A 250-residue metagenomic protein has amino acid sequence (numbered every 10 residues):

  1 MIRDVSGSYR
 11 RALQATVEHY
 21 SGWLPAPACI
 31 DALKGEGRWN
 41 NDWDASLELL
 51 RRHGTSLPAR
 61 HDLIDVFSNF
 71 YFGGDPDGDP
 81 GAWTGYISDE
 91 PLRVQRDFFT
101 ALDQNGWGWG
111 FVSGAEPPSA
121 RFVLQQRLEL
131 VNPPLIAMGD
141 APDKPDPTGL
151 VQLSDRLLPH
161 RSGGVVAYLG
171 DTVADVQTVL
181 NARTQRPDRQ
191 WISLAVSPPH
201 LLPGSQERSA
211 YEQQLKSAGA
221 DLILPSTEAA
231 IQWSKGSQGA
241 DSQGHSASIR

Functional and structural regions predicted by a protein language model:
M1-D31, D44: Active-site neighborhood of HAD-like aspartate-dependent phosphohydrolases
Q14-Y20, W43-P58, L153: Helix-loop "lid/cap" segments that line or gate small-molecule binding pockets
S21-K34, G54-N69, G74, L130-P134 (+1 more regions): Short, surface-exposed acidic
F70-F111, A115-Q125, P147: Short, acidic loop-to-helix structural element flanking the phosphoryl-transfer center in phosphate-processing enzymes
G110, A115-A167, V173-W191: Substrate-recognition "cap/lid" segment bordering the active-site pocket of phosphatases
D155-L158, A230-D241: Short amphipathic alpha-helix with an adjacent loop that forms part of the alpha/beta core around
Y168-L222: Acidic, Mg2+-coordinating phosphoryl-transfer loop and its flanking beta/alpha structural elements, shared across
D221-A230: Short acidic-hydrophobic, aromatic-tinged amphipathic segments that line or gate anion-handling sites
